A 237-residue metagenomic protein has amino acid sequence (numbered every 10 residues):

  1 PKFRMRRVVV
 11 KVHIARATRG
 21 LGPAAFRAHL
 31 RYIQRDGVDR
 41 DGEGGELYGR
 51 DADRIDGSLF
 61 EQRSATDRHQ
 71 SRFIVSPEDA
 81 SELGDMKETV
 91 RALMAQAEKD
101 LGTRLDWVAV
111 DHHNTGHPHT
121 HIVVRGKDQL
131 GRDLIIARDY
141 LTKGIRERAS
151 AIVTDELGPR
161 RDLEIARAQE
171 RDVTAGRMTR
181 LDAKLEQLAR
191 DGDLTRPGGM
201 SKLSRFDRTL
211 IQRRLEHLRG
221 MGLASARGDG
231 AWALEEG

Functional and structural regions predicted by a protein language model:
P1-P118, I122-G237: N-terminal nicking endonuclease/strand-transfer module with a His-rich metal-binding environment and a catalytic Tyr
